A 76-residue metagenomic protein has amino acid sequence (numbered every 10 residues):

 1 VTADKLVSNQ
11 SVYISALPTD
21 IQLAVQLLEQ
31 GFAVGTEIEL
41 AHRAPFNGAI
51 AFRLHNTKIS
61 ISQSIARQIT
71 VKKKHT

Functional and structural regions predicted by a protein language model:
V1-T76: Compact, glycine-rich, soluble single-domain proteins
